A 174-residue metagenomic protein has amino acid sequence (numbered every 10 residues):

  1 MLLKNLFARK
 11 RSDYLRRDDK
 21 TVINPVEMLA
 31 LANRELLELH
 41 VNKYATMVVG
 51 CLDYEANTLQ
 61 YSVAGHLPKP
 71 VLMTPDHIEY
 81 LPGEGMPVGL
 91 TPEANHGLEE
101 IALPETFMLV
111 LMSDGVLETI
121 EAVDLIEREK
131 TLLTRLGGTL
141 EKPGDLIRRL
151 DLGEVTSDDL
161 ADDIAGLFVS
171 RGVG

Functional and structural regions predicted by a protein language model:
K4-G174: Conserved subregion of the PPM/PP2C metallophosphatase catalytic domain
